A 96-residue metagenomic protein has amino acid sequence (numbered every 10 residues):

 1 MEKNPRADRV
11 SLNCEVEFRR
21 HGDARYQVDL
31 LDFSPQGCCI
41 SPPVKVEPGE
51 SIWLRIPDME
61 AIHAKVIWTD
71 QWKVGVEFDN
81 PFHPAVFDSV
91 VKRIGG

Functional and structural regions predicted by a protein language model:
M1-G96: Structured alpha-helical
